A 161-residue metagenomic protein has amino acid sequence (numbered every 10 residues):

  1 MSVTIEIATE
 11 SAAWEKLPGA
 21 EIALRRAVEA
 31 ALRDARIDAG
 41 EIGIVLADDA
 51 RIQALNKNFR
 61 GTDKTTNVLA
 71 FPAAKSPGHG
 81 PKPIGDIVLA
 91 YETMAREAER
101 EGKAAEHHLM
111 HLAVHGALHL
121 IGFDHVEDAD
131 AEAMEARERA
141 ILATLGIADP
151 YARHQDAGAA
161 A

Functional and structural regions predicted by a protein language model:
M1-L109, I121-A161: An acidic/histidine-cluster motif and surrounding catalytic segment that typifies divalent-metal-assisted enzyme active
V114, L118-G122: Short active-site segment of divalent metal-dependent hydrolases/proteases that encodes the spacing between
